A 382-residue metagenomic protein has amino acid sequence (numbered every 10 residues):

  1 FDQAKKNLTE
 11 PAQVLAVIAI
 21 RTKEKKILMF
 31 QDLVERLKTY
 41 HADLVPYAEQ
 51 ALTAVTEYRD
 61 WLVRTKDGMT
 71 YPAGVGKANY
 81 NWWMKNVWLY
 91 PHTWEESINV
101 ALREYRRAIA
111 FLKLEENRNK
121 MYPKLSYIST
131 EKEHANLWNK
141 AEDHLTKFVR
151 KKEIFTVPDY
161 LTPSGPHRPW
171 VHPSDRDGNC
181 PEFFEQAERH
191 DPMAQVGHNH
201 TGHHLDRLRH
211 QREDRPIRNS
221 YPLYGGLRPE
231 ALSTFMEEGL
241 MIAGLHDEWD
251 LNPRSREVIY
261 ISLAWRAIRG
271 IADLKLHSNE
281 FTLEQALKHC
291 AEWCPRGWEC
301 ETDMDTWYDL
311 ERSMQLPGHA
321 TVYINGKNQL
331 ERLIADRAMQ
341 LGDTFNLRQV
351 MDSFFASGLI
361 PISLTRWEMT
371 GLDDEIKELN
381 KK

Functional and structural regions predicted by a protein language model:
F1-K382: N-terminal maturation segment of proteins
